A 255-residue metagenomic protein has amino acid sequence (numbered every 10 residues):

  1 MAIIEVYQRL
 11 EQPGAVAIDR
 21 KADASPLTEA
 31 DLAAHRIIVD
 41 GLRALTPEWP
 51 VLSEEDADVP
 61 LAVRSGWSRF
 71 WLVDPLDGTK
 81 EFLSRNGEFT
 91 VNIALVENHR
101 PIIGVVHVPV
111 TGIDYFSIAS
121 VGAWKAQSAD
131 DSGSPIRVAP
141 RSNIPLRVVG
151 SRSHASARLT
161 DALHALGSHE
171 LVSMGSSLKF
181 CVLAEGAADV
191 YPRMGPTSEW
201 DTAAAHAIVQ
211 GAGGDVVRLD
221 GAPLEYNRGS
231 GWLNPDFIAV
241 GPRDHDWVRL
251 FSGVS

Functional and structural regions predicted by a protein language model:
M1-L76, A157, D161-H164, A222 (+1 more regions): N-terminal subdomain of lithium-sensitive/metallo-dependent phosphomonoesterases centered on the IMPase/IPPase/PAP
I3, G78-T79, V148, L183: Buried hydrophobic positions in well-ordered alpha/beta secondary-structure cores of metabolic enzymes
W67-P109: Glycine-rich active-site/cofactor-binding loop and its immediate structural neighborhood
I93-C181, S230-S255: Acidic beta-strand-loop-alpha-helix segment within the catalytic core of divalent metal-dependent phosphate-processing
V148, V182-G186, A203-Q210: Hydrophobic residues within well-ordered alpha-helices
E185-V190, G214-D215: Alpha-to-beta junction loops
W200: Acidic donor-binding loop at a coil-to-helix junction in glycosyltransferase catalytic cores that engages
G211, D215, L219, P223-V240: Beta-alpha-beta core module
